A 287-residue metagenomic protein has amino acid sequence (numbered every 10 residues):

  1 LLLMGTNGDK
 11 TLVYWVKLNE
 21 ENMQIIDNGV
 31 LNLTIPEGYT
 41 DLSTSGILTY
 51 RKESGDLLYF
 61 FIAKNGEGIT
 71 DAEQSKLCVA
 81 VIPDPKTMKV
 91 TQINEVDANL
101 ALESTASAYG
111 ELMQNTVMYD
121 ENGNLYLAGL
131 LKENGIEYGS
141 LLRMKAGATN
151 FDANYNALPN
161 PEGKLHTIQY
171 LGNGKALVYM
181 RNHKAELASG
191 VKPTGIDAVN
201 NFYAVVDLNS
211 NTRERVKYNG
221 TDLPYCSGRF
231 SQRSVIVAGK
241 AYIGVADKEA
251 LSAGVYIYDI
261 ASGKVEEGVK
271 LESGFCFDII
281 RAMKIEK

Functional and structural regions predicted by a protein language model:
L1-N115, Y119: Long, acidic/polar, low-complexity amphipathic helices and coiled-coil-like
L2-G8, Y59-L77, Y126-Y138, Y179-A198 (+1 more regions): Short, conserved, GDST-rich strand-edge loop motifs in beta-rich repeat architectures
L12-M23, A72-K89, E137-T149, G195-S210 (+1 more regions): Beta-propeller blade signature
I26-Y39, T91-N94, A98-S107, N150-L158 (+2 more regions): A short beta-strand motif characteristic of beta-propeller blades
P36-Y50, L102-T116, P159-N173, P224-V235 (+1 more regions): Repeated scaffold domains used in trafficking and secretory/extracellular systems, primarily beta-propellers
N94-L100, Y109-F151, L158-G163: Beta-propeller domains
A148-L251: Intrinsically disordered, low-complexity segments enriched in Gly and acidic/Ser/Thr residues that form flexible
F230, V245-K287: Hydrophobic, glycine-enriched assembly/anchoring segments
